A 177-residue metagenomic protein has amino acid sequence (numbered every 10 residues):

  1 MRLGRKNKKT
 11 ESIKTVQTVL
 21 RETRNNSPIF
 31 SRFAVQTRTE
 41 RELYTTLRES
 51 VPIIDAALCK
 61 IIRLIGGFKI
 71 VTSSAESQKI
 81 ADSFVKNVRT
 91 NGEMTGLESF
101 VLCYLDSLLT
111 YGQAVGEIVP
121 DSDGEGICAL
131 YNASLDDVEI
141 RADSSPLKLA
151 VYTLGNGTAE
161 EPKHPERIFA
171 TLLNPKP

Functional and structural regions predicted by a protein language model:
R2-A56, G67-I70, A75, K79-P177: Structured, contiguous alpha/beta core segments that scaffold functional sites
